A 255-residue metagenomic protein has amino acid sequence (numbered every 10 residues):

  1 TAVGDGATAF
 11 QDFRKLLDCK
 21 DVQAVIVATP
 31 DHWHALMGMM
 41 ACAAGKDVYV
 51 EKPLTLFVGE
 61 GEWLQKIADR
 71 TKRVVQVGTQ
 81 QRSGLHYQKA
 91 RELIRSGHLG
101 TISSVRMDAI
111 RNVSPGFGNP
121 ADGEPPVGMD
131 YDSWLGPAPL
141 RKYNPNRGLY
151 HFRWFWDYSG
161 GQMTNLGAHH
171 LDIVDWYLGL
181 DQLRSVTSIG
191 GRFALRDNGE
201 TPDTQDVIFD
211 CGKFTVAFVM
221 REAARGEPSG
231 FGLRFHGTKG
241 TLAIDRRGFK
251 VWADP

Functional and structural regions predicted by a protein language model:
T1-G4, H32, Q81-G84, I94 (+1 more regions): N-terminal Rossmann-like dinucleotide-binding module
T1-V50, L56-V74: N-terminal glycine-/serine-/threonine-rich beta1-alpha1-beta2 phosphate-ribose binding loop of Rossmann-like
D5, D21, H98-T101, Q182: Short loop/turn motifs at secondary-structure junctions
R14-L17, I26, M39-C42, Q65 (+5 more regions): Non-transmembrane alpha-helical segments in soluble domains of secreted/periplasmic/extracellular proteins
M37, E60, H86, H170-I173: Alpha-helical packing segments of well-folded alpha/beta enzyme cores
K52-L54, G78-Q81, A109: Short strand-turn motif at the edge of the Rossmann-like AdoMet-binding core
W63-Q81, A90, H98-V105: Rossmann-fold dehydrogenase core element
Q88-K89, T101, R106-G161, N165-P255: Contiguous beta-strand/loop segments that form the cofactor/metal-binding neighborhood of enzyme cores
